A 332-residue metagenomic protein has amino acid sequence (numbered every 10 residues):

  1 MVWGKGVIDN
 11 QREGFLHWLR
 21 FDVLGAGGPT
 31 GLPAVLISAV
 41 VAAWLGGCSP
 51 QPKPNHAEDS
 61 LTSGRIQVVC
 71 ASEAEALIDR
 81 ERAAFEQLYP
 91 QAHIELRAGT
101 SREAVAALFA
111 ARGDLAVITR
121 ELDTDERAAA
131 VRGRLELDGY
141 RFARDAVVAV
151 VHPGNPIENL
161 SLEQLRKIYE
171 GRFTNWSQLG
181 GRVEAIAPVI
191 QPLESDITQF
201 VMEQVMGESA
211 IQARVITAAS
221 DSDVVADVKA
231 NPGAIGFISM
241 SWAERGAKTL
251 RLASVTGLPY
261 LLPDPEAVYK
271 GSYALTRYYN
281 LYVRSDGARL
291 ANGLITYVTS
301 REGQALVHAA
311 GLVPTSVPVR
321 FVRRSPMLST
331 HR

Functional and structural regions predicted by a protein language model:
V2-G6, R12: Intrinsically disordered, glycine-rich low-complexity segments
D9-N10, H17, D22: Intrinsic-disorder-associated, low-complexity terminal segments enriched in Asp/Asn/His/Tyr and depleted of Lys/Arg
F15-L16, G25, P29-P33: Short, low-complexity intrinsically disordered segments enriched in A/P/G/S/L with frequent Arg, especially at protein
G31-G46: Bacterial N-terminal signal peptides
C48-R112, R120-E121, R127, V131 (+1 more regions): Exported/periplasmic ABC-transporter solute-binding proteins
